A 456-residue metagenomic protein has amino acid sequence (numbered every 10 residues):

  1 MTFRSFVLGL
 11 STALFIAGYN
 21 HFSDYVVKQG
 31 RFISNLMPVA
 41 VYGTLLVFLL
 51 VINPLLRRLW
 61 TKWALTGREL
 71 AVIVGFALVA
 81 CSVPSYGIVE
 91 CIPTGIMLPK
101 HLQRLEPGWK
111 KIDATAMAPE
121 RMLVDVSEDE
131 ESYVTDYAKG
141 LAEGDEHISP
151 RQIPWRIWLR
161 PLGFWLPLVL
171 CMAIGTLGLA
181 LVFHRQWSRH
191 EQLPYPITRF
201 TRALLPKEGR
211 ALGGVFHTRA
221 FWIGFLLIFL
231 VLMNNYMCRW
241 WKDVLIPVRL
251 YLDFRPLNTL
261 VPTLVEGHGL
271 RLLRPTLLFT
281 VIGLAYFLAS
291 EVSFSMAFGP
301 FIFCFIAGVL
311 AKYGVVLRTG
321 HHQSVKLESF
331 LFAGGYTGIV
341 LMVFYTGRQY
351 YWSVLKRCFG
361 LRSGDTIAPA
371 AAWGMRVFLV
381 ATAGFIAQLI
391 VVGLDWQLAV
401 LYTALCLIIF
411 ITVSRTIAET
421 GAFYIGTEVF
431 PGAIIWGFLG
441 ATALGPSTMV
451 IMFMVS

Functional and structural regions predicted by a protein language model:
F3-S456: Transmembrane-helix bundle segments that line or gate the permeation/cavity pathway in multi-pass membrane proteins
